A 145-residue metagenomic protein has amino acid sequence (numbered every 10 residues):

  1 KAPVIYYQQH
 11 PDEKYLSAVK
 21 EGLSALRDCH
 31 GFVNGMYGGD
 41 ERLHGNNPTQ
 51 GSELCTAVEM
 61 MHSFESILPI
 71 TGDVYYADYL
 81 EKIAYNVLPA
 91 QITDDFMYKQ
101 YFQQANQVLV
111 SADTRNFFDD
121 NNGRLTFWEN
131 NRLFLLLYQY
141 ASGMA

Functional and structural regions predicted by a protein language model:
K1-A145: Glycan-recognition and catalytic cores of secretory/periplasmic carbohydrate-active enzymes
